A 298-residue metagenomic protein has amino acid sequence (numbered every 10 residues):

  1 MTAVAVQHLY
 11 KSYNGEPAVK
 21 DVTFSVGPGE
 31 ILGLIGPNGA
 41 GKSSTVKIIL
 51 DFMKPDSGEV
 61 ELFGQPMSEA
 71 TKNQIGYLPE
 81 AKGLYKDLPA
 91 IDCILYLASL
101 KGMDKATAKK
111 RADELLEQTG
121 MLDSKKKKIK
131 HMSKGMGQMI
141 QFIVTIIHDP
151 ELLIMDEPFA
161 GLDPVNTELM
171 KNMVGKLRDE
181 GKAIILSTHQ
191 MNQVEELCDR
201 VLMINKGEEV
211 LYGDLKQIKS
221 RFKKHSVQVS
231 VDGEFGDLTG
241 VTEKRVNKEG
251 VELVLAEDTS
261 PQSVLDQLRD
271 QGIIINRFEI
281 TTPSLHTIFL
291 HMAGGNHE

Functional and structural regions predicted by a protein language model:
T2-V4, K11-N205, L211: ABC transporter nucleotide-binding domains
Y13, V174, F222, M292-A293: Hydrophobic aliphatic residues
S68, K105, L215, D258-P261: Residues at or immediately preceding the N-termini of alpha-helices
A70, I218, I288, M292: Residues that scaffold the ATP/ADP-binding catalytic core of kinase and kinase-like folds
N172-L255: ABC transporter nucleotide-binding domain
K224-E298: Short, charged/small-residue-rich alpha-helical element at the C-terminal edge of ABC transporter nucleotide-binding
